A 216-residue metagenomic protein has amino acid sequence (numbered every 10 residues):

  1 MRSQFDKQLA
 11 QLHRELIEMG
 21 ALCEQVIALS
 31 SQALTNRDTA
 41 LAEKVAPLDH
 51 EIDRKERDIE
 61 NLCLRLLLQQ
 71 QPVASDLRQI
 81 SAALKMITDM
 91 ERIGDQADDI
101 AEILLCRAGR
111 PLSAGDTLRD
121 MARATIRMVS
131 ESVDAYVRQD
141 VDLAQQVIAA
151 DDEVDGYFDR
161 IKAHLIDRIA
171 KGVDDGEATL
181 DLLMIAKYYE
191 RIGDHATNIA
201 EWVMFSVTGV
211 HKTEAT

Functional and structural regions predicted by a protein language model:
M1-T216: Cytosolic, long alpha-helical scaffolding segments
